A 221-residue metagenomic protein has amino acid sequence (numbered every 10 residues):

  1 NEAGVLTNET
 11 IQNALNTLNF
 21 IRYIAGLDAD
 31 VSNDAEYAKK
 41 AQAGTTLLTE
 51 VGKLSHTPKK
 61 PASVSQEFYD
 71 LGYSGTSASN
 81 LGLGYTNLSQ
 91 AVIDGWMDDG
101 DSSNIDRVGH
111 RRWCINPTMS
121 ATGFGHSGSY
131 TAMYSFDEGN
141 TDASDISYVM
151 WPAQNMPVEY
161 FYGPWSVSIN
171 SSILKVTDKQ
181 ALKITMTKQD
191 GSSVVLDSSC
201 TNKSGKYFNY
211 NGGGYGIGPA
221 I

Functional and structural regions predicted by a protein language model:
N1-V51, S120, S127-I221: N-terminal targeting leaders of exported, membrane, and organelle-targeted proteins
I11-L18, P58-E67, S77: Long, polar/Ser/Thr-enriched low-complexity segments that form simple helices or flexible linkers at protein ends
G44, K53-S63, D101-S102, H110: Histidine-centered active-site/metal-ligand motif
L47, S55-P58, A91, G123-G125: Generic marker of "main functional regions" within proteins
V64-A132: A well-ordered secondary-structure block
